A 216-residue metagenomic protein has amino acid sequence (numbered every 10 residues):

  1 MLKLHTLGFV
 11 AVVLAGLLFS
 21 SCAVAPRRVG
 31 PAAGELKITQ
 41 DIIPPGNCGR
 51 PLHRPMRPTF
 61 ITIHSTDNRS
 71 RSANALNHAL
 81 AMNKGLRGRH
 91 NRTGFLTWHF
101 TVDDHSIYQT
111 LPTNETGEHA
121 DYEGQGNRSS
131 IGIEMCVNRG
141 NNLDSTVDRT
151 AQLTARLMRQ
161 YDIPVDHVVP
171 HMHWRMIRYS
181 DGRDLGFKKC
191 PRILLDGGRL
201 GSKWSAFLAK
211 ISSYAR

Functional and structural regions predicted by a protein language model:
M1-F9: Bacterial N-terminal signal peptides that target proteins for export
V10-L18: Bacterial N-terminal signal peptides
C22-Q40, P55, R139-R216: Basic/polar, cationic surfaces and motifs that engage anionic cell-wall and phosphate/carboxylate ligands
C22-Y122: N-terminal catalytic cores of peptidoglycan-degrading enzymes
F60, S130-G132, H167: Structural preference for beta-strand elements that scaffold enzyme active sites
H64, E134, V169-H171: A cross-family glycoside hydrolase active-site/sugar-binding cleft signature
T66-D67, T113, G126-S129, E134-G140: Cell-envelope and extracellular/periplasmic
